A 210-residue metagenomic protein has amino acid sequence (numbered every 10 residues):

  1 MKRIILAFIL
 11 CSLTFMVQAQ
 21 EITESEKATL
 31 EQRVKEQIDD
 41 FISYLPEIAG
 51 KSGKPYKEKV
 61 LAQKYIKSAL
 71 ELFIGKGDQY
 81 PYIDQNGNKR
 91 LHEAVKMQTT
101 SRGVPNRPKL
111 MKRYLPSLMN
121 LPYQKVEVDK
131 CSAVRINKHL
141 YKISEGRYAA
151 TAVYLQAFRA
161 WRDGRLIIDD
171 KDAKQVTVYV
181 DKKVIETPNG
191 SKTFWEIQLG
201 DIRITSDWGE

Functional and structural regions predicted by a protein language model:
M1-E24: Bacterial Sec-dependent N-terminal signal peptides
T14-F15, I74, N120, K138: Short, flexible coil/linker elements and helix-boundary hinge sites characteristic of intrinsically disordered
A19-K67: Short, low-complexity N-terminal intrinsically disordered segments enriched in polar/charged residues
I42-S52, F73-G77, L118-P122: Sec/Tat-exported extracytoplasmic proteins
S52-G53, D78-P81, Q85-H92, K96-V104 (+1 more regions): Intrinsically disordered, low-complexity coil segments
P55-G87: Short, well-ordered alpha-helical segments enriched in acidic and aromatic residues
K89-R135: Short, solvent-exposed helix-to-loop capping segments enriched in aromatics
E127-E210: Exposed beta-sheet edge and beta->alpha loop/turn motif
